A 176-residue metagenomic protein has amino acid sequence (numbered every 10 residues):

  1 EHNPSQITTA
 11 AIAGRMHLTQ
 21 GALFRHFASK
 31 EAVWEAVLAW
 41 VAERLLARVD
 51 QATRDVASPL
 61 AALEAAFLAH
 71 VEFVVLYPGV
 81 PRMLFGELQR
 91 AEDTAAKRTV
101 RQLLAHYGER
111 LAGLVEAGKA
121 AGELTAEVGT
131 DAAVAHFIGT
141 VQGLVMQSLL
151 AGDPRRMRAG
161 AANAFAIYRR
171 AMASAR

Functional and structural regions predicted by a protein language model:
E1-A32, A36: Helix-turn-helix
A36, D50-V80, T130, V134-F137: Hydrophobic alpha-helical connector segments
E43-L46, D50, L76, T94-A121 (+2 more regions): Amphipathic alpha-helical packing segments from all-alpha helical-bundle domains
A52, L88, S148-A151: Secondary-structure edge/capping motif, primarily at the C-terminal ends of alpha-helices and the immediately following
E72-L76, G113, A117, F137-R155 (+1 more regions): Amphipathic C-terminal alpha-helical segment
V75-A95: Amphipathic alpha-helical segments used for helix-helix packing
R82-L84, K97, E123, E127 (+1 more regions): Short, hydrophobic secondary-structure boundary micro-motifs
